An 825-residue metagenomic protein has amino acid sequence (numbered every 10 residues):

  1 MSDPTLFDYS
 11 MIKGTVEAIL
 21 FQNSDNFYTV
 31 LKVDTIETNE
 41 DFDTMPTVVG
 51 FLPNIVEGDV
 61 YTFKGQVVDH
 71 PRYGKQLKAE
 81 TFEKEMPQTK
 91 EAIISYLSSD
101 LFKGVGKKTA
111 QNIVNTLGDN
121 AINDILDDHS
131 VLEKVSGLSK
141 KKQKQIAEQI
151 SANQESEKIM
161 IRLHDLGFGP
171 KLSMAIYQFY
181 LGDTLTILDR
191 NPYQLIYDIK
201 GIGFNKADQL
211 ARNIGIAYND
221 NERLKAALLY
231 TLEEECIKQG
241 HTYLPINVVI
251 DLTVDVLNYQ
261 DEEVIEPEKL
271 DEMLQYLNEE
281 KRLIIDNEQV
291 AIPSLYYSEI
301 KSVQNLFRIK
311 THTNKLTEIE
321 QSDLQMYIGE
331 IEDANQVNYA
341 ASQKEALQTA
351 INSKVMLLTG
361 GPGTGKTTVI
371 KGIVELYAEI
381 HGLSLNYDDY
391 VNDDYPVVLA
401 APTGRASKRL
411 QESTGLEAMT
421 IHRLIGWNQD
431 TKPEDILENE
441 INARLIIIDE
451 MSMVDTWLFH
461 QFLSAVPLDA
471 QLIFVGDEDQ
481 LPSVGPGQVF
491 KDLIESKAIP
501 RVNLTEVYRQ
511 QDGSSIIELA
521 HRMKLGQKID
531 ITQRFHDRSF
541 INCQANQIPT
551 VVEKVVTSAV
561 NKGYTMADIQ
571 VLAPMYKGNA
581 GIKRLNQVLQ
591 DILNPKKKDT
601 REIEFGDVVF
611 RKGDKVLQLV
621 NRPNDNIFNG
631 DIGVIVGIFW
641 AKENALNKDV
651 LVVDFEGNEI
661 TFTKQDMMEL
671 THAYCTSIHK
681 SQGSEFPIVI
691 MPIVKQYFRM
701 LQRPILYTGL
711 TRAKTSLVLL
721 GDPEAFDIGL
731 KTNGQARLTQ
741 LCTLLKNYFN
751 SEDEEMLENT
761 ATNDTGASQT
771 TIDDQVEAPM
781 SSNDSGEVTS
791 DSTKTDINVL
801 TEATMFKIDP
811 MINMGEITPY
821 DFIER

Functional and structural regions predicted by a protein language model:
M1-K315, Y820-R825: Accessory, non-ATPase domains that flank or precede helicase/AAA+ motor cores in DNA-metabolism machines
I12-L20, S24-V68, N335, Q590 (+4 more regions): Conserved nucleotide-binding/hydrolysis modules and their immediate coupling elements across P-loop/ASCE NTPase motors
D261, I284-I446, I494-R509, I516-C543 (+2 more regions): ASCE P-loop NTPase motor cores of helicases and related translocases
N386, D479-Q618, R622-D625, F806 (+2 more regions): Conserved helicase motor core of P-loop NTPases
P396, N442-I446, D469-I473, S716-L717: Loop/turn-to-beta-strand initiation segments
K432-R444, D455, H460-A470, S681: Short basic/glycine-enriched coil/helix segment immediately N-terminal to the Walker B
E450, G476: Walker B catalytic acidic pair
I638-N644, L651-R825: C-terminal accessory regions
